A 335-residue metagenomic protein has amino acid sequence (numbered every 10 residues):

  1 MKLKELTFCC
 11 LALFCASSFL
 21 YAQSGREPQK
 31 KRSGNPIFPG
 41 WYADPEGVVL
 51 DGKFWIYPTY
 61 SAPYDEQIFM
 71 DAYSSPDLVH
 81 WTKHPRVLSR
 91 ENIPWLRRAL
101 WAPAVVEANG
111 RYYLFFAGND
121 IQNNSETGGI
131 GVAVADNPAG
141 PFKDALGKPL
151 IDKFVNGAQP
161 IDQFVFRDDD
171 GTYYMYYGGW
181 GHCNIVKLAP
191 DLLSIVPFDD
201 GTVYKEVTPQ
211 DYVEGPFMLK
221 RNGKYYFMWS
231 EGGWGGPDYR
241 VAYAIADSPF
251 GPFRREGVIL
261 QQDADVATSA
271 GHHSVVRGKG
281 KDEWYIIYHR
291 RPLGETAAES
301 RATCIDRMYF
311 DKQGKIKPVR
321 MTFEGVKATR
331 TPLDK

Functional and structural regions predicted by a protein language model:
M1-G25: Bacterial Sec-dependent N-terminal signal peptides
Y21-K335: Carbohydrate-active catalytic/glycan-binding domains of CAZyme proteins, especially the secreted or lumenal ectodomains
